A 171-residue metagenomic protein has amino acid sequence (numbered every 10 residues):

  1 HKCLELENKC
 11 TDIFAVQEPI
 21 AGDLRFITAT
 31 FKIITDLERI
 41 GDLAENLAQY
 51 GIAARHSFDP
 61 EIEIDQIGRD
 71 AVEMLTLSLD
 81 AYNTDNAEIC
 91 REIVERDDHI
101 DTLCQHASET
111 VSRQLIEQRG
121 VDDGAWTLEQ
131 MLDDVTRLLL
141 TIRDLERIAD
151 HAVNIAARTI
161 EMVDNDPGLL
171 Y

Functional and structural regions predicted by a protein language model:
H1-Y171: Cytosolic, long alpha-helical scaffolding segments
